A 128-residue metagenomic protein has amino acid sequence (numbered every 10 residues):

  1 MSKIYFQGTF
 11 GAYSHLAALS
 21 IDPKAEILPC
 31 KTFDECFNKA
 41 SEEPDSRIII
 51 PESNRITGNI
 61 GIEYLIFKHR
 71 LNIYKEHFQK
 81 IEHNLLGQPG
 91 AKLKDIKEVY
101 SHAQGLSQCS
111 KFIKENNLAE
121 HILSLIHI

Functional and structural regions predicted by a protein language model:
M1-I126: Domain-level signature for soluble enzymes in the chorismate/prephenate branch of the shikimate pathway
